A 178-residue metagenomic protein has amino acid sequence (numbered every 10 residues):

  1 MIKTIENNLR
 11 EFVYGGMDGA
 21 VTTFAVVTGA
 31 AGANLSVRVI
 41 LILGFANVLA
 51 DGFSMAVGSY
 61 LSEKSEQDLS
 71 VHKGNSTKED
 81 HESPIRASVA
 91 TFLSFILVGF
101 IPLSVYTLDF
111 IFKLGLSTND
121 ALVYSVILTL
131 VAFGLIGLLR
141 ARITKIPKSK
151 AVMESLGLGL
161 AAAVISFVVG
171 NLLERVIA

Functional and structural regions predicted by a protein language model:
M1-F112, N119-L128, A132, A162 (+1 more regions): Hydrophobic, small-residue-rich transmembrane alpha-helices and their short perimembrane loops in multi-pass membrane
T23, E154-F167: Small-residue-rich segments of transmembrane alpha-helices in multi-pass membrane proteins, especially helix faces
P102, Y106, I136-R140, S166: Structural signal for membrane-spanning alpha-helices in multi-pass inner-membrane proteins, emphasizing helix cores
L135-L160: Interfacial loop-to-transmembrane junctions
F167-A178: Juxtamembrane boundary at the C-terminal end of a transmembrane helix
